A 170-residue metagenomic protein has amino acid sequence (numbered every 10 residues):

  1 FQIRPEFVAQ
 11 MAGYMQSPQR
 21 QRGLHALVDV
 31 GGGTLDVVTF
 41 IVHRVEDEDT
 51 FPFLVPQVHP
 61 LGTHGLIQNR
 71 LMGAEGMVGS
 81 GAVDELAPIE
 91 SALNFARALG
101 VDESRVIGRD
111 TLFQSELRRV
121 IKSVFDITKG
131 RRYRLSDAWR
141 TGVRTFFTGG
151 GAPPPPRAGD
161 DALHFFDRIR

Functional and structural regions predicted by a protein language model:
F1-A12, G62-I67: Short, conserved secondary-structure transition motifs
Q2-P5, G13-Q16, R20-Q21, T39 (+1 more regions): Helical "lid/coupling" subdomains associated with nucleotide-phosphate turnover
A9, G32-G33, A152: Conserved beta-strand elements of beta-rich interaction domains across eukaryotes, especially beta-propellers
Q10, R44-E46, P154: Flexible, glycine-rich phosphate/dinucleotide-binding loops and adjacent beta-alpha linkers at cofactor/substrate
M15-L54: Gly/Thr-rich phosphate-binding beta-strand-loop-beta motif of the actin/hexokinase/Hsp70
V28-V30, H59, F146-T148: Generic detector of intrinsically disordered, low-complexity, polar/charged segments
H43-E90, F95, L99, E103: Short glycine-rich, Thr/Ser-proximal phosphate-binding strand/loop in the N-terminal lobe of ATP-dependent enzymes
